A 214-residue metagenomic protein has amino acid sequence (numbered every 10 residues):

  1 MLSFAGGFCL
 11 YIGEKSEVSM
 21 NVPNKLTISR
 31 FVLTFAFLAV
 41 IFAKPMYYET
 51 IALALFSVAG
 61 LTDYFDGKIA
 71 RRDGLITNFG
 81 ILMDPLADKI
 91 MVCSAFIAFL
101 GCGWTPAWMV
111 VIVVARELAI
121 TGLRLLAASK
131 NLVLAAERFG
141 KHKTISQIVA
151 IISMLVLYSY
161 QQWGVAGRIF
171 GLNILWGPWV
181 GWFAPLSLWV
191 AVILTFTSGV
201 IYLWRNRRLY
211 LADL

Functional and structural regions predicted by a protein language model:
L2-T27, L33-T34, L53-G60, L132-L214: C-terminal membrane-associated helical module and adjoining short loops/tails
M20-P23, D66-D88, N131-K143: Juxtamembrane helix-capping/reentrant segments at transmembrane boundaries
F31, A54-S57, L86, V111-V114 (+2 more regions): Residue-level signature of the transmembrane alpha-helical core of multi-pass small-molecule transporters
V32, L61-I69, L86, I90 (+2 more regions): Active-site His/Glu-centered metal-binding helix of metallohydrolases
L33-L82, A95-V111, P178-I193: Membrane-embedded alpha-helical segments that form the functional core of polytopic membrane enzymes, especially those
F35-F37, M83-F96, K143-S153: Small-residue-rich segments of transmembrane alpha-helices in multi-pass membrane proteins, especially helix faces
V40-K44, L100-G101, L126, V156-L157 (+1 more regions): Helix-loop junctions at the membrane-solvent interface of multi-pass transporters, primarily the C-terminal
I81-V133: Helix-adjacent hinge/juxtasegments
